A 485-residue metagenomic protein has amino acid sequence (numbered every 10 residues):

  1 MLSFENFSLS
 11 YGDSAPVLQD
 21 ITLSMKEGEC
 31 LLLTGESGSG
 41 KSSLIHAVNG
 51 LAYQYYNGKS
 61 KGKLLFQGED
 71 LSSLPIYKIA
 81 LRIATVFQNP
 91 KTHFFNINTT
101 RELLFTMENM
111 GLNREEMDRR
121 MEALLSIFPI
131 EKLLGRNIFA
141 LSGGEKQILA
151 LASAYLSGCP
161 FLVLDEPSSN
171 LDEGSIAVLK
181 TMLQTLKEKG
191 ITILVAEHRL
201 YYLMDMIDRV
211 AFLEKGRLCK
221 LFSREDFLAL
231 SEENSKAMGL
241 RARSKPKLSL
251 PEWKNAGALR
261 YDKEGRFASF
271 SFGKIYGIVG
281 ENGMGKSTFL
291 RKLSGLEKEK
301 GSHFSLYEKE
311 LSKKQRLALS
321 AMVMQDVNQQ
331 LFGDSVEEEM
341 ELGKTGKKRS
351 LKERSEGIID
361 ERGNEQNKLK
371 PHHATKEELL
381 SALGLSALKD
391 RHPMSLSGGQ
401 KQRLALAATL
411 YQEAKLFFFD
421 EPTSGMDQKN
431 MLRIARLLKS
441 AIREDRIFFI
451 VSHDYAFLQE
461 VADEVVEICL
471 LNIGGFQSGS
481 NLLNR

Functional and structural regions predicted by a protein language model:
N57-E69, G301-R316: Conserved ABC transporter NBD signature motif
E116-L133, S355, P371-L388: Conserved ABC ATPase "signature" region
N137-L141, E145, H392-L396, Q400: Conserved ABC ATPase signature
A154-Y155, L410: ABC ATPase C-loop
L162-E166, F417-D420: Catalytic Walker B motif of ABC-type/P-loop ATPase nucleotide-binding domains
D172, D427: ABC-family nucleotide-binding domains
E197-H198, S452-H453: H-loop/switch region of ABC-family ATPase nucleotide-binding domains
G216, L471-G474: Conserved ABC ATPase "signature" C-loop
